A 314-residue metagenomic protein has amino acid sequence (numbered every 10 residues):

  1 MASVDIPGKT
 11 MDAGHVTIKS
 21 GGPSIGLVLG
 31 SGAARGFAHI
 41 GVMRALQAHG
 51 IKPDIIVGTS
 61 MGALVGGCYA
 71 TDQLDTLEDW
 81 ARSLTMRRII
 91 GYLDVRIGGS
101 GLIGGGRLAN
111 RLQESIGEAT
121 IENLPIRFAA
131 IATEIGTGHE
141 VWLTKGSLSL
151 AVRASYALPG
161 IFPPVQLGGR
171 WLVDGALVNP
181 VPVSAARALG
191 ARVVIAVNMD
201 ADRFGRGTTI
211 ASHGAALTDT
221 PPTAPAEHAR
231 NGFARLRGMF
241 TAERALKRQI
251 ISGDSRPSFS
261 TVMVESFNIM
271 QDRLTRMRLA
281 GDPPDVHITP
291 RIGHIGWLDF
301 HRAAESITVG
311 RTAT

Functional and structural regions predicted by a protein language model:
M1-T59, G67-T314: Patatin-like phospholipase
